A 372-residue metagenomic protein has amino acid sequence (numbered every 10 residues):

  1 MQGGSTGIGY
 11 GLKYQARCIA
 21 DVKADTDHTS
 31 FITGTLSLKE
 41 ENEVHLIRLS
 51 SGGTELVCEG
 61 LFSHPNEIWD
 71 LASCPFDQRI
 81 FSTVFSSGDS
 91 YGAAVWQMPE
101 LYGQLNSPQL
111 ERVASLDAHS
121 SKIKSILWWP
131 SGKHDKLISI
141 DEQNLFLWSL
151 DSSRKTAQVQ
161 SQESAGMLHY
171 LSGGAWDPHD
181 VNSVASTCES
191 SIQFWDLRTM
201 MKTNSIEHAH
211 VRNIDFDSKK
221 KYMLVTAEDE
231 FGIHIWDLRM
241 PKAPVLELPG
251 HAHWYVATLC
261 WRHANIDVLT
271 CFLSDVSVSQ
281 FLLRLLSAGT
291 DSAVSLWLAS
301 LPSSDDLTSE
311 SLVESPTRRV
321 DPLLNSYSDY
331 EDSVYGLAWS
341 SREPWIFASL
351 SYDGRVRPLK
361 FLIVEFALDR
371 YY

Functional and structural regions predicted by a protein language model:
M1-G11, L46-E67, G88-K136, N144-S183 (+6 more regions): Inter-blade linker and blade-boundary elements of WD-repeat/beta-propeller domains
I8-E43, N66-D70: Beta-strand-rich domains and repeat architectures in extracellular enzymes and scaffolds, especially beta-propellers
V22-H28, A72-Q78, L127-H134, G174-V181 (+6 more regions): Loop/turn segments within WD40 beta-propeller blades
T35-L36, V84-G88, S139-Q143, L150 (+6 more regions): Conserved strand-to-loop turn within each blade of WD40 beta-propeller repeats
L36-E40, L49-G52, S139: Short active-site-proximal "capping" loops at secondary-structure junctions
N182-S183, S191-Q193, R212, K221-V225 (+5 more regions): Conserved active-site beta-strand-loop modules that form the wall/rim of enzyme catalytic pockets and either contain
P322-Y372: C-terminal interaction modules of eukaryotic adaptor/scaffold proteins
